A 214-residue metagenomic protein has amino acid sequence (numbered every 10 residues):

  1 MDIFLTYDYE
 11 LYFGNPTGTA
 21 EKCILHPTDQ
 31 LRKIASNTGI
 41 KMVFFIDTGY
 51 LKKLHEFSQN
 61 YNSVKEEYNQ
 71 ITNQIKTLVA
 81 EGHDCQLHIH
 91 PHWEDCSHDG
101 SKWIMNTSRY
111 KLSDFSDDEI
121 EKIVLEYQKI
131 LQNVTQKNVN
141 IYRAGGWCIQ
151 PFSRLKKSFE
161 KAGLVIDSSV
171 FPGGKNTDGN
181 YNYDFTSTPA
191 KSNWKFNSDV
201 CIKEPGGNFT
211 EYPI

Functional and structural regions predicted by a protein language model:
M1-E81, R143-A144: Active-site beta->alpha N-cap acidic-glycine motif
D2-F13, H90-H92, S108, V134-F152: Active-site groove signature of glycoside hydrolases
I3-Y7, M42-F44, C85-I89, N140-Y142 (+2 more regions): Hydrophobic faces of well-ordered beta-strands that scaffold small-molecule active sites in alpha/beta enzyme cores
F4-Y7, K22, D99-D114: Aromatic- and acidic-residue-enriched carbohydrate-binding clefts of CAZyme catalytic domains
Y12-N15, L51-H55, W93-D99, C148-S153 (+1 more regions): Short catalytic/ligand-binding loop motif for oxyanion handling, primarily in non-cytosolic enzymes, centered on
R32-I40, V64-H90, E94, S101 (+3 more regions): Acidic (Asp/Glu)-rich catalytic clusters
A35-N37, S113-C148, E204, Y212: CE4/NodB-like, metal-dependent polysaccharide N-deacetylase domain that modifies extracellular/periplasmic N-acetylated
I141-I214: Active-site-adjacent pocket scaffolds in enzyme catalytic domains
